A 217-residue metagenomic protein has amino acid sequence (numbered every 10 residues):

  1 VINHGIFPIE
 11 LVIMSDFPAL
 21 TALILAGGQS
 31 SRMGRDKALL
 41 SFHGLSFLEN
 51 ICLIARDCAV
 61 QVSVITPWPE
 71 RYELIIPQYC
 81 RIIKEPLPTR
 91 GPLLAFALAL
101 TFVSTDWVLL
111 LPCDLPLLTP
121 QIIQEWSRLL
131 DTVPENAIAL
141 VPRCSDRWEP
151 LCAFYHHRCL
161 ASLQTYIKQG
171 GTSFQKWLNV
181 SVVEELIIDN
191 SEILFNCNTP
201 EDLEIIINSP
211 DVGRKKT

Functional and structural regions predicted by a protein language model:
V1-I13, V212-T217: N-terminal amphipathic/basic-hydrophobic helices that include classical n-h-c signal peptides and signal-anchor
S15-G171, K176-I193, E201: Nucleotide and nucleotide-moiety/phosphate-recognizing core
F195-T217: Short, basic/aromatic-enriched C-terminal tail that caps enzymatic domains
